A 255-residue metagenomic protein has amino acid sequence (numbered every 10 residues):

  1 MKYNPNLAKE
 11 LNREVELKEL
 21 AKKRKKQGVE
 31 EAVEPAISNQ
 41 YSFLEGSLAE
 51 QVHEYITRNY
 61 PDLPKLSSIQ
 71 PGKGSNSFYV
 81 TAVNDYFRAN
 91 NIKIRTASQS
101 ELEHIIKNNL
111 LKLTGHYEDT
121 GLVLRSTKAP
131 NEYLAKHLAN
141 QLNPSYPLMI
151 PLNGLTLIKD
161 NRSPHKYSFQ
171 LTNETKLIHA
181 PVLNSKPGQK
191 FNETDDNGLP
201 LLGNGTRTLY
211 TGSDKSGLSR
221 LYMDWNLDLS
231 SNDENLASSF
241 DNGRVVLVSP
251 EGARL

Functional and structural regions predicted by a protein language model:
K2-R95, E101-Y167, S239-V248: Extracellular adhesion/carbohydrate-recognition regions
L113-L255: C-terminal, surface-exposed recognition/capping segments
